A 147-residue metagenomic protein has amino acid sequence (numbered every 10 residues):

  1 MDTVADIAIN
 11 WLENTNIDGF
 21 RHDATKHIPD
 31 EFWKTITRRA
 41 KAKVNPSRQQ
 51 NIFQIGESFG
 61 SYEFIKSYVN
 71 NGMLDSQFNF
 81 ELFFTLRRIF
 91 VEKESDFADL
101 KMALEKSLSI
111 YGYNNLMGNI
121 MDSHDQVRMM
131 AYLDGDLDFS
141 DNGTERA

Functional and structural regions predicted by a protein language model:
M1-T3: Active-site mouth loops of central-metabolism enzymes
I7-I9, E13-I120, D134-L137, D141-R146: Active-site-proximal helices and loops of the catalytic beta/alpha 8
R128: Active-site neighborhood of divalent metal-dependent phosphoester/pyrophosphate hydrolases
